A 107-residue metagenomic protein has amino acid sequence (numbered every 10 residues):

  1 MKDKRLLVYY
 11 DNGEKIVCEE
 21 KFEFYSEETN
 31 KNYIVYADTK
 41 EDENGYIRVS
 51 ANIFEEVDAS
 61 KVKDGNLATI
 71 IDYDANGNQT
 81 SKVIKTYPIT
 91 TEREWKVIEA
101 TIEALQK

Functional and structural regions predicted by a protein language model:
M1-N32: Short, charged/polar N-terminal "headpieces" of proteins
L6, D11, A51, A68-I70: Hydrophobic transmembrane signal anchors and adjacent membrane-proximal interface regions, especially in viral
L7, F24-Y25, E43, N78 (+1 more regions): Generic structural signal for short, flexible, solvent-exposed coil/loop and linker residues
K15-V17, Y46-V49, I84: Short, mixed charged/polar active-site loops that provide acid/base catalysis or chelate metal/phosphate cofactors
K21-G65: Basic, polyanion-binding surface patches
A59, D64-K107: Acidic, low-complexity intrinsically disordered segments
